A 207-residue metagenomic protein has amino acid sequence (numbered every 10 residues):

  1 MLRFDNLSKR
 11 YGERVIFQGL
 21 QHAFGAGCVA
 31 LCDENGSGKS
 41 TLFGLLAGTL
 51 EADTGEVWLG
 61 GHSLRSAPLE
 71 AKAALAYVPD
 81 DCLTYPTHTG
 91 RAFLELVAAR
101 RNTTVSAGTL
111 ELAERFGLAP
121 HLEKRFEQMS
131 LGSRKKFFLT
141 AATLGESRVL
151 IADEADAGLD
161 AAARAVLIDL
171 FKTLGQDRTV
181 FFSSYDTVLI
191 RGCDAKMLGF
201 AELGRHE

Functional and structural regions predicted by a protein language model:
M1-A26, P68: A short, flexible loop at the N-terminus of ABC-type nucleotide-binding domains that lies
A47: Helix-to-loop junction immediately C-terminal to a conserved catalytic motif
G55-S66, E70-A71: Conserved ABC transporter NBD signature motif
D81, P86-N102: Q-loop/switch helix immediately C-terminal to the Walker
E95, S106-H121: Conserved ABC ATPase "signature" region
L139-T140: Hydrophobic anchor residue at the start of the ABC signature
T143-L144: ABC ATPase C-loop
L150-E154: Catalytic Walker B motif of ABC-type/P-loop ATPase nucleotide-binding domains
